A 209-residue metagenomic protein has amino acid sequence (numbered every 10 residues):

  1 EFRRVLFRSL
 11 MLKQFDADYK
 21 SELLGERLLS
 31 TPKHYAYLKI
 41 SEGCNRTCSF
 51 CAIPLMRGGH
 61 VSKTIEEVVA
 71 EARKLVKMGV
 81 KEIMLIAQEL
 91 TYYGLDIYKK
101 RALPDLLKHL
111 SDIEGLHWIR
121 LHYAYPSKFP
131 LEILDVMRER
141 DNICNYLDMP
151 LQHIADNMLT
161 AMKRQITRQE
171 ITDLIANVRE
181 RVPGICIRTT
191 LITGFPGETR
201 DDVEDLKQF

Functional and structural regions predicted by a protein language model:
R3-Y93, L147, Q169-E180, E204 (+1 more regions): Proteins enriched for Cys/Gly/acidic motifs involved in redox and nucleic-acid/cofactor modification
K77-V203: Conserved SAM/AdoMet-binding glycine-rich loop
